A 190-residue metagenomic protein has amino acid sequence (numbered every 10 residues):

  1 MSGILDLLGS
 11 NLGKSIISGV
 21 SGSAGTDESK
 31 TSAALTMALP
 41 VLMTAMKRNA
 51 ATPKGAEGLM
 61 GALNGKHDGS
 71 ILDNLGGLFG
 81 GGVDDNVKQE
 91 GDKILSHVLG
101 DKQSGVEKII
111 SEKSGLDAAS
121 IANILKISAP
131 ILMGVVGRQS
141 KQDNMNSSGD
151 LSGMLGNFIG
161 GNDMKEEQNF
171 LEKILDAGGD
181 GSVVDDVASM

Functional and structural regions predicted by a protein language model:
M1-M190: A structural "flexibility-hinge" signal
